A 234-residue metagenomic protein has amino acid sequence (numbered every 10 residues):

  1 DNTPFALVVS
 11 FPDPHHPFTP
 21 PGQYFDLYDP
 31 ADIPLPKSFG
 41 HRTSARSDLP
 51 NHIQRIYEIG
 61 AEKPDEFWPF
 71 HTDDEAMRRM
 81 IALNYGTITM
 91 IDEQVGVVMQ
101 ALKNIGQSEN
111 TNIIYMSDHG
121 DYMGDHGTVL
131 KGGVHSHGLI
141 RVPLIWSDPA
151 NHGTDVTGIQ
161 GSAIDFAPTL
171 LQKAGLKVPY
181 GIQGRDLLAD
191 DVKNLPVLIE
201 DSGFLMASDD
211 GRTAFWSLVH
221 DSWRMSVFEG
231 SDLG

Functional and structural regions predicted by a protein language model:
D1-F25, E62-M77, L233: Formylglycine-dependent
A6-D13, N112-S117, I145-W146, V197-G203 (+1 more regions): Short beta-strand segments
S10-H15, G40-R42, Y115-D121, V129 (+2 more regions): Short, solvent-exposed turn/loop segments enriched in Gly/Ser/Thr/Pro and often Arg
P17-G22, Q100-H152, S162, M206: Histidine-centered active-site microenvironments of extracellular/periplasmic hydrolases and transferases
F18-F70: Core domains of carbohydrate- and sulfate-ester-processing enzymes
N51, I81-T89, V134-I140, N151-P168 (+2 more regions): A short beta-strand-to-alpha-helix junction
W68-T111: A long, amphipathic alpha-helix that forms part of the scaffold/cap immediately adjacent to metal-dependent active
H119-D125, H152, I164-A167, Q172-G234: C-terminal cap/loop subdomain of S1 sulfatases and analogous C-terminal strand-loop tails that border
